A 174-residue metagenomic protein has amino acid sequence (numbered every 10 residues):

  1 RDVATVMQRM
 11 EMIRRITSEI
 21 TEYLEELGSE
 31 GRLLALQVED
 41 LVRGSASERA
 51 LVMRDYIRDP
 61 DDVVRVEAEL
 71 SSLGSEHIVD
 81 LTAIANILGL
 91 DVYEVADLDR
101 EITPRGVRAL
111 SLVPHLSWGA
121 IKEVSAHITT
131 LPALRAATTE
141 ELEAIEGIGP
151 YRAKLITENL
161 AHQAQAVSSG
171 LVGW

Functional and structural regions predicted by a protein language model:
D2-I145, P150-W174: Long, highly charged, low-complexity intrinsically disordered interaction regions that mediate electrostatic DNA/RNA
